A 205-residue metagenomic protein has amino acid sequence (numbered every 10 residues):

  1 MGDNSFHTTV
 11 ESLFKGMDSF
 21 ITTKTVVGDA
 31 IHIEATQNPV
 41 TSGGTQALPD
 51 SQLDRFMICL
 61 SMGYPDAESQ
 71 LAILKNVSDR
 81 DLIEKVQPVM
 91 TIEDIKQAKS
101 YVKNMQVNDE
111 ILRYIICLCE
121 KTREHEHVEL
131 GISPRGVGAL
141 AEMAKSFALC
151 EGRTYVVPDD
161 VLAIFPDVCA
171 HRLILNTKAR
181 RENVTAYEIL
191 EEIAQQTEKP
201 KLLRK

Functional and structural regions predicted by a protein language model:
M1-K15, G43-L53, Y64-A72: Conserved AAA+/SF3 P-loop NTPase catalytic/coupling segment centered on the Walker-B
N4-P39: Conserved catalytic/switch belt of AAA+ P-loop NTPases
V10-L13, T36, F56, I115 (+2 more regions): Conserved RecA-like P-loop NTPase ATPase core
G16-D18, D29-I31, L53-I58, C169-H171: Short glycine-/polar-rich loops that comprise or flank the Walker A/P-loop and associated switch/sensor motifs
A35-V40, M62-D66, V77: A short beta-strand-to-loop transition that corresponds to the Sensor-1 phosphate-sensing loop of AAA+ P-loop ATPases
M57-S69, E84-V89, M105, K178: Conserved AAA+ ATPase "SRH/arginine-finger" region at the nucleotide-binding site
A72-E84, I92-Q106, L112-E124: Conserved AAA+ ATPase "sensor/coupling" helix adjacent to the nucleotide-binding pocket
E124-K205: C-terminal engagement/docking regions of AAA+ P-loop ATPases
